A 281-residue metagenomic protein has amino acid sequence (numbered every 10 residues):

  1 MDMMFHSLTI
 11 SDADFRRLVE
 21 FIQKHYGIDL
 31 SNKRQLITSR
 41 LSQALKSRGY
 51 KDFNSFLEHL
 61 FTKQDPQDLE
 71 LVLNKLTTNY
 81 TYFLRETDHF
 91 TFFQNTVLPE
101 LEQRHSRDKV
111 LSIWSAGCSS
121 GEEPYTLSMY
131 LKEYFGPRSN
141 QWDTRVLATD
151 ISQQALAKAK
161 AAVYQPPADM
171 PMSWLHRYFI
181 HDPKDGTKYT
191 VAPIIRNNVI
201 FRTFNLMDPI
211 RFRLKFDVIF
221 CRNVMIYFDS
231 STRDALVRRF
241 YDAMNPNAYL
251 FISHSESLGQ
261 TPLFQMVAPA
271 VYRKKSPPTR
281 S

Functional and structural regions predicted by a protein language model:
M1-S112: Conserved AdoMet
F93, I219, M244: Residue-level signal for inorganic ion chemistry
K109-T126, R145-L147: Conserved class I S-adenosyl-L-methionine
S120-S139: Conserved SAM-binding loop of SAM-dependent methyltransferases across substrates and taxa, primarily the Class I
P137-F220, V224-T232, S257-L258, L263 (+2 more regions): Extended basic-aromatic, gly/pro-enriched interface segments that bind polyanionic ligands
D234-P246: A short glycine-rich, Lys/Arg-flanked "PGG" loop and its adjoining helix->strand segment in the class I
N247-H254: Conserved beta-strand signature within the Rossmann-like core of class I S-adenosyl-L-methionine
